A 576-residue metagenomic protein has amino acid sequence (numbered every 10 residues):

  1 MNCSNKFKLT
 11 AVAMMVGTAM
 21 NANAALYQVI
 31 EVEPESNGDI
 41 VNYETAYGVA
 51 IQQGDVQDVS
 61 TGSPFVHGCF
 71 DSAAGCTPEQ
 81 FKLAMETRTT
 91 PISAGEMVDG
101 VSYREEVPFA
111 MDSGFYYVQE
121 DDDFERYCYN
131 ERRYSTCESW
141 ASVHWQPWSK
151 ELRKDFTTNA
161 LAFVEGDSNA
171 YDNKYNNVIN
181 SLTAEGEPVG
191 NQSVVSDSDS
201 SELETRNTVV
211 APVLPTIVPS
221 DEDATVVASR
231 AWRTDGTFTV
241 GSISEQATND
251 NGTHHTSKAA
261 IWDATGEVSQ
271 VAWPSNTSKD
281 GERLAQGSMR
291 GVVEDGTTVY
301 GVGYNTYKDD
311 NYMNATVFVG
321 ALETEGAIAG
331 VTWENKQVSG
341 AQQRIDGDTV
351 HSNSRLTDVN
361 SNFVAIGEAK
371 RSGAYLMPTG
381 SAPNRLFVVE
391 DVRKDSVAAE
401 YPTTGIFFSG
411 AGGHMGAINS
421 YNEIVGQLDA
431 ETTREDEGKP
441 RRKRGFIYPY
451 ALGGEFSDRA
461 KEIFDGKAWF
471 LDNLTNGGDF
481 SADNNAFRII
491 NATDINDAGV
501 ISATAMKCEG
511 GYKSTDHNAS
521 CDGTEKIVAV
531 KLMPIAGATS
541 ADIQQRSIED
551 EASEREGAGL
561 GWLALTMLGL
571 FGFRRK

Functional and structural regions predicted by a protein language model:
N2-T10, G557-L560: Bacterial N-terminal signal peptides that target proteins for export
N5, T10-V12, A399, N476: Generic alpha-helix detector with strongest preference for long hydrophobic helices that associate with membranes
A11-T18, G569: Bacterial N-terminal signal peptides
G17-A24, R574-R575: C-terminal segment of classical bacterial N-terminal signal peptides
N21-G559: Residue-level hotspots at or immediately adjacent to binding/recognition sites across diverse folds
G561-K576: A cross-kingdom C-terminal cell-surface attachment/processing module
